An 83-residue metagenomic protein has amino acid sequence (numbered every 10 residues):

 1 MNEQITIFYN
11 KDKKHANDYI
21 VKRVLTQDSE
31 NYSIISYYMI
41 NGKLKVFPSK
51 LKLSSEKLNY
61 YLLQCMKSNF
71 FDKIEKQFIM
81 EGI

Functional and structural regions predicted by a protein language model:
M1-K14: Negatively charged, low-complexity tracts enriched in Asp/Glu with abundant Ser/Thr
I7, D18, E30, Q64-K67 (+1 more regions): Intrinsic structural disorder/low-complexity segments
F8, K22-L25: Gram-negative host-targeted secretion-system effectors, predominantly Type III and Type IV, recognized via long
F8-N10, Y37, F70: Hydrophobic beta-strand positions
A16-I20, N31-I34, F47-P48: Short, surface-exposed coil-to-beta transition loops
R23, S29-G42: A short, structured beta-strand/loop element
K43-I83: Mixed-charge, Lys/Arg-enriched low-complexity segments
